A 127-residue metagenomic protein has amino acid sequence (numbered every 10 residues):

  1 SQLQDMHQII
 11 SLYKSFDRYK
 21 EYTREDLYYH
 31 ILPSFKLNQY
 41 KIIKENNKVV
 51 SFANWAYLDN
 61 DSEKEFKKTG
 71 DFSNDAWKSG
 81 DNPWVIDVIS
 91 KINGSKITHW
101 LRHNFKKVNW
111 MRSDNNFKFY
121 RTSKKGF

Functional and structural regions predicted by a protein language model:
S1, A53-W55: Generic structural motif
S1-D26: Short amphipathic alpha-helix that is part of the acyltransferase structural core
M6-S15, W55, W77-K78, V85: Generic detector of bulky aromatic hydrophobic side chains
I10-Y13, I31-F35, L101-K106: Hydrophobic, Leu/Ile/Phe/Ala-enriched alpha-helical segments that form helix-helix packing faces
Y29-E45, A56-S62: A short helix-loop-beta-strand connector motif used in the catalytic cores of GNAT acetyltransferases and, in some
N47-A53, P83: Glycine-rich phosphate/pyrophosphate-binding loop shared by adenosine-nucleotide-utilizing enzymes
D61-F127: Acyl-donor binding region in acyl/amide transferases
